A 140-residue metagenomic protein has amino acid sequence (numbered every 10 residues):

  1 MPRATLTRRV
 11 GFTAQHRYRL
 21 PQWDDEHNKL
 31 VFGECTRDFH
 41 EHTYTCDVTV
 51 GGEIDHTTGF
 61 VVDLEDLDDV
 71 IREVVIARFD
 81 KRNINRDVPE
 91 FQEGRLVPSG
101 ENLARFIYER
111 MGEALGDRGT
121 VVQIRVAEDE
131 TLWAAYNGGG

Functional and structural regions predicted by a protein language model:
M1-G140: Charge-rich, low-complexity N-terminal segments
